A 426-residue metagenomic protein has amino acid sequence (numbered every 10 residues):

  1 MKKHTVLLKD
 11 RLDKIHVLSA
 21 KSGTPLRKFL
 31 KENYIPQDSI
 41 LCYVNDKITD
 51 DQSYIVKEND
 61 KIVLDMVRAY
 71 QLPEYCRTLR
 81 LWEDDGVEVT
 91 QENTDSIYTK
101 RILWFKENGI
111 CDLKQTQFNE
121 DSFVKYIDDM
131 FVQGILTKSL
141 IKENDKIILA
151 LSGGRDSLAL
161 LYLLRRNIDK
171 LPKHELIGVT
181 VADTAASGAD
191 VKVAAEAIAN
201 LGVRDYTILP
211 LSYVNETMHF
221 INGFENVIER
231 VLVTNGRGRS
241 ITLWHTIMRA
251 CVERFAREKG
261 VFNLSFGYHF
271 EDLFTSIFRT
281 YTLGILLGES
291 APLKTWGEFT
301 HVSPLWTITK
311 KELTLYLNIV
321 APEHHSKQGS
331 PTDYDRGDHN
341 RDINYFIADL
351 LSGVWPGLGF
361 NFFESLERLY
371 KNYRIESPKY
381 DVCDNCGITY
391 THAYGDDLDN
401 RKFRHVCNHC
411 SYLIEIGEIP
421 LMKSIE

Functional and structural regions predicted by a protein language model:
M1-L18: Eukaryote-biased recognition of intrinsically disordered, low-complexity regulatory segments
L12-K14, L30-E32, P36, I48-D50 (+3 more regions): ATP-dependent adenylation/nucleotidyltransferase module used to activate substrates
D13-I15, S19, S39, D50-I97 (+1 more regions): A broadly conserved sequence feature marking short terminus-proximal activation segments in nucleic acid-centric
N108, T116, Y380-C383, R404-C407: Residues immediately within or flanking Cys/His clusters that coordinate Zn2+ in small zinc-binding modules
D121, N385-I388, H409: Short, cysteine/histidine-rich loop/knuckle motifs that typically chelate Zn2+
D272-G353, E415-I416, K423-E426: Catalytic subdomain that performs nucleotidyl-dependent activation
T391-H392, Y412-E415: Short functional micro-motifs and their immediate structural scaffolds
Y394-R404: Short linker/helix segments within small regulatory modules
